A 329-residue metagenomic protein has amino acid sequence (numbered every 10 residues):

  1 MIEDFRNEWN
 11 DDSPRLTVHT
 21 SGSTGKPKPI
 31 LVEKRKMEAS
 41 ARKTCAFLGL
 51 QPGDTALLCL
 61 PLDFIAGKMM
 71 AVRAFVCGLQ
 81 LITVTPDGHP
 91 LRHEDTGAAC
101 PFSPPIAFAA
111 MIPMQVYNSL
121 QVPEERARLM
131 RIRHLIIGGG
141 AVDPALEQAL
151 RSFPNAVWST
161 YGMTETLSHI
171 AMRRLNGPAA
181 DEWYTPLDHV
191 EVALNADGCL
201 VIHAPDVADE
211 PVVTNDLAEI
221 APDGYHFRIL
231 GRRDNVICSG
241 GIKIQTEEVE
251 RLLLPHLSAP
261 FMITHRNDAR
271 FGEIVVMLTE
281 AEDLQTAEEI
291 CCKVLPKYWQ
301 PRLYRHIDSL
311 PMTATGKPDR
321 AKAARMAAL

Functional and structural regions predicted by a protein language model:
I2-H19, P52: Conserved pre-ATP/AMP-binding loop-to-beta segment of ANL
R15-R42, G49-Q51: Conserved AMP-binding A3 loop
T20-S23, A56, A71, A109 (+4 more regions): Conserved S/T- and glycine-rich ATP-binding loop of Class I adenylate-forming
V32-A39, T55-N118: AMP-binding/adenylate-forming
Q121-G177: Gly/Ser/Thr-rich phosphate-binding loop
E191-E219, Y225, E280: AMP-binding/adenylate-forming core of the ANL superfamily
N215-W299: AMP-binding/adenylate-forming catalytic core of the ANL superfamily
T264, V276-L278, I290-L329: Conserved C-terminal "lid"/linker of ANL adenylate-forming enzymes
